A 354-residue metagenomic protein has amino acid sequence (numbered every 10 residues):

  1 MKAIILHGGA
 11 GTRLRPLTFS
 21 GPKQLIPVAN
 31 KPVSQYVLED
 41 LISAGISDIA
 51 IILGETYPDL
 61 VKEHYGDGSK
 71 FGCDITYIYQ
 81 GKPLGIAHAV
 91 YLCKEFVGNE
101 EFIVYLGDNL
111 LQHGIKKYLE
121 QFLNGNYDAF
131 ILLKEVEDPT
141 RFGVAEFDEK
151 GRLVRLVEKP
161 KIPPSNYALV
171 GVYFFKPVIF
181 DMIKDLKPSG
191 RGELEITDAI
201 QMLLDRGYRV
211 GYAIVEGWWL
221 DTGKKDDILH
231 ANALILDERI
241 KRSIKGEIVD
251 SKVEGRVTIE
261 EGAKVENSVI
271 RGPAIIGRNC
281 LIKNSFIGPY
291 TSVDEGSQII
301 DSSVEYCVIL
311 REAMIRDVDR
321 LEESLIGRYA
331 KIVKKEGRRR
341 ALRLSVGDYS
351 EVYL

Functional and structural regions predicted by a protein language model:
K2-I5, R13, P27, K31-L106 (+3 more regions): Conserved N-terminal catalytic core of the sugar/cofactor nucleotidyltransferase
G9, D108, E135, K224: Active-site glycine-centered loops adjacent to acidic/histidine catalytic or metal-binding residues that shape
G9, T56, P177-V178, D226: Alpha-helix/helix-capping structural signal
L25, A145-F147, Y212: A structural signal for short hydrophobic beta-strand segments in well-ordered beta-sheet cores
P27, Y173-F174, T222: Short aromatic/basic micro-patch
A50-G54, L132-L133, L325: Short internal beta-strands
Q112-K187: Conserved core of the sugar-phosphate nucleotidyltransferase
R152, V178, D185-L354: Left-handed beta-helix
